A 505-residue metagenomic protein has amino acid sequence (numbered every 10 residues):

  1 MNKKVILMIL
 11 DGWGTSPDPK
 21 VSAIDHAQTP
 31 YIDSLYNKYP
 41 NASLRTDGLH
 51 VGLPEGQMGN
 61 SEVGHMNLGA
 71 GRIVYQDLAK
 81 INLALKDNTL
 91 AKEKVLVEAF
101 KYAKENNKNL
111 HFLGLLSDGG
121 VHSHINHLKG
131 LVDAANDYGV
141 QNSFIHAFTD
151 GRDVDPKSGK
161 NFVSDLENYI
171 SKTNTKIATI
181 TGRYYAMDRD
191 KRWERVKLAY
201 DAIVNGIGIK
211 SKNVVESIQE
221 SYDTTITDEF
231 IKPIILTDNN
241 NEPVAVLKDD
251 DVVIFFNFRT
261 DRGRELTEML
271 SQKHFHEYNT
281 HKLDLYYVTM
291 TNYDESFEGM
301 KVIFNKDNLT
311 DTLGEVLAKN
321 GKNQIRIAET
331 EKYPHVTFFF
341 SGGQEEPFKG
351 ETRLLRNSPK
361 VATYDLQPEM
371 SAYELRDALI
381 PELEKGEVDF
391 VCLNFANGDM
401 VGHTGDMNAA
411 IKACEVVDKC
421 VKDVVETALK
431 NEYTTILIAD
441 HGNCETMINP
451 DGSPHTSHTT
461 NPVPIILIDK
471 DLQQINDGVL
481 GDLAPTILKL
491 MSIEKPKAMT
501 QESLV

Functional and structural regions predicted by a protein language model:
M1-V505: Feature captures the catalytic ectodomains and active-site-proximal regions of enzymes that hydrolyze or transfer
